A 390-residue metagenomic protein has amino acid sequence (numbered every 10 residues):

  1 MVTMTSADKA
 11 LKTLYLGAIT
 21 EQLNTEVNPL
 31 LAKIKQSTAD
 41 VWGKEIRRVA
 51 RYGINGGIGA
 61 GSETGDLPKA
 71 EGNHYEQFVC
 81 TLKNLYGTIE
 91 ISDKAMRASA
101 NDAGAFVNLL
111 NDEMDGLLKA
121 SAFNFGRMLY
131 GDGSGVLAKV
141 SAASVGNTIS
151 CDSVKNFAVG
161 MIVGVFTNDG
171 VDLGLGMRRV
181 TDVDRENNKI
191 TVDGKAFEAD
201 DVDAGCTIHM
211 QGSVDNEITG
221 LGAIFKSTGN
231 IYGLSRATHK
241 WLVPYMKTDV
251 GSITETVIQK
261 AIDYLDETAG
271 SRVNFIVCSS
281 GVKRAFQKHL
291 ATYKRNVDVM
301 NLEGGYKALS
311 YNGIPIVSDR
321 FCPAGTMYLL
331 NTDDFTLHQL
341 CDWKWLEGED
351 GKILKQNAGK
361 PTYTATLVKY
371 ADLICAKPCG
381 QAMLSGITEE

Functional and structural regions predicted by a protein language model:
M1-G57, E71-E390: Core alpha/beta structural scaffold of self-assembling particle/tube/pore-forming proteins
G59-S62: Short, glycine/acidic-enriched capping/hinge loops at junctions between secondary-structure elements
G65-P68: Helix-start/capping segments and mature chain N-termini
